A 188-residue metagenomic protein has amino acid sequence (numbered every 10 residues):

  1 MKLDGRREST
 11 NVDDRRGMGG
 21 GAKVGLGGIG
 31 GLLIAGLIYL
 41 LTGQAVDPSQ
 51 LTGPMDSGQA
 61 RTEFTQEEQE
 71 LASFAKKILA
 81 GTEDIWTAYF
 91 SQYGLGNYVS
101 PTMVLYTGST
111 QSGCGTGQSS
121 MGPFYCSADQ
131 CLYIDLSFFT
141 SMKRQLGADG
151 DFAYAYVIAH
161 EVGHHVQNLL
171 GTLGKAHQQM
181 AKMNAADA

Functional and structural regions predicted by a protein language model:
R6-G17, K23-V24, G28-A188: A Zn2+-metalloprotease active-site environment signal
